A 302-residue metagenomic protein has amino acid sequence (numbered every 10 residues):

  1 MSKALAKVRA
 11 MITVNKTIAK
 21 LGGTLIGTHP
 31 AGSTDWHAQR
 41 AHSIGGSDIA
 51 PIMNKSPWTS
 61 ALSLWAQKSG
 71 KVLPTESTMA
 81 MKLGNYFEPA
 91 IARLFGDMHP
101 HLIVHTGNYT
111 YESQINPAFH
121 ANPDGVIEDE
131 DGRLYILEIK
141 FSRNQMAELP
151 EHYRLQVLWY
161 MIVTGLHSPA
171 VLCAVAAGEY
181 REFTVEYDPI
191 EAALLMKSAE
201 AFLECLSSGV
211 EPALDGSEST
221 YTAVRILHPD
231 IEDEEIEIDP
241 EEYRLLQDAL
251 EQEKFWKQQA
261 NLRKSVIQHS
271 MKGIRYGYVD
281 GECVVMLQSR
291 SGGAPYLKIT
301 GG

Functional and structural regions predicted by a protein language model:
M1-H29, E204-E234: Glycine- and charge-rich intrinsically disordered segments
M1-Y86, V266, S270-G302: Charged, glycine-rich intrinsically disordered N-terminal tails and low-complexity linkers that flank
L5, I91-L94: N-terminal intrinsically disordered, low-complexity regulatory tails that precede a folded domain
Q39-A41, S69-E76, A92, H101-I115: Secondary-structure transition motif
M81-K82, D97-P123, I127-L203, S207: Nucleic-acid nuclease catalytic cores
R93, L158, Q247: Short alpha-helical basic/polar micro-motif
D188-H228, Y278-G302: Short, positively charged
E211-P212, R225-D280: Contiguous, amphipathic alpha-helical segments that mediate oligomerization or scaffolding in large protein assemblies
